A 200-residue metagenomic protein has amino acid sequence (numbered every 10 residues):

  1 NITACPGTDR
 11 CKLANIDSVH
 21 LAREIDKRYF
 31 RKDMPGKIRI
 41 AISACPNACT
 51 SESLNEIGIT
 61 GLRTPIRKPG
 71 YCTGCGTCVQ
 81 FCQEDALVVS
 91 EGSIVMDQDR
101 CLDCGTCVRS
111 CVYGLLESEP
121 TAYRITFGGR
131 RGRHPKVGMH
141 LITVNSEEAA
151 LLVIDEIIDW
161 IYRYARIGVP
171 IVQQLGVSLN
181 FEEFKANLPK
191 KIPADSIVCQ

Functional and structural regions predicted by a protein language model:
N1-T77, F81, R100: Small-residue-enriched alpha-helical segments and adjacent helix-cap loops that form tight helix-helix packing
T8-S18, C49-N55, D103-T106, L175-P193: Short glycine/threonine-rich loop-to-helix capping motif typified by GTGT followed within a few residues by an Asp-Pro
R28-K32, G114-E117, W160-I167, K190-D195: Change "in soluble alpha/beta enzymes" to "in soluble alpha/beta proteins
M34-I38, S90, R163-G176, A194-Q200: Flexible, glycine/charged-enriched surface loops at secondary-structure junctions
I57-L62, P120, I125-R131: A domain-level signal for the structural core that forms small-molecule/cofactor-binding pockets and catalytic centers
T77-M96, T106-Y123: Iron-sulfur cluster-binding cysteine motifs and their immediate structural context in ferredoxin-like electron-transfer
G129-R166: A hydrophobic, small-residue-rich beta->alpha segment in the mid-to-C-terminal subdomain of diverse proteins
